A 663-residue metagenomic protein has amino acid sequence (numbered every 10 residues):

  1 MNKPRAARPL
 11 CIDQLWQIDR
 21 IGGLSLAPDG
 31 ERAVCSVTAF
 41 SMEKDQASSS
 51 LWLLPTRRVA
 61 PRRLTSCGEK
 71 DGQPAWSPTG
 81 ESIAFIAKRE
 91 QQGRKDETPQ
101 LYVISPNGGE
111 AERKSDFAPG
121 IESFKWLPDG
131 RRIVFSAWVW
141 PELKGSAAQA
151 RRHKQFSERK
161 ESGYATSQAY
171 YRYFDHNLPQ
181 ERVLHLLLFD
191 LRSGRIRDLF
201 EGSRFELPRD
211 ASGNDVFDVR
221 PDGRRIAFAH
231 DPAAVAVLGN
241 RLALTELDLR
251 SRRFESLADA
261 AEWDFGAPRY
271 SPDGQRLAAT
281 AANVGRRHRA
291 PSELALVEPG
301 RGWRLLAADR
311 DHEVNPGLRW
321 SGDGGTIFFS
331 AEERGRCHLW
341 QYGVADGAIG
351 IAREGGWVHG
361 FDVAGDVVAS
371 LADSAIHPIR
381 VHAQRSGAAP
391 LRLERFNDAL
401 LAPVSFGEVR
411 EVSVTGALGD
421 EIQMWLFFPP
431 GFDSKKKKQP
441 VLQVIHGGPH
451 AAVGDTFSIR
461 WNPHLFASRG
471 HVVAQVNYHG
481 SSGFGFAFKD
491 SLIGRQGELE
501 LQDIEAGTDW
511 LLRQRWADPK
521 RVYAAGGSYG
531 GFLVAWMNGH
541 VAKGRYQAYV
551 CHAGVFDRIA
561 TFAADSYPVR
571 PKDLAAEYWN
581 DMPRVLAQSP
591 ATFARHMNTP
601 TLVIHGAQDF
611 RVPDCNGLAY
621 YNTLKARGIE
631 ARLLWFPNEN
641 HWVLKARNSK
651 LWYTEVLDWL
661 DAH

Functional and structural regions predicted by a protein language model:
M1-I21, L54-K70, A87-E90, K95-E97 (+11 more regions): Multi-bladed beta-propeller domains
D13-S49, E181: Beta-strand-rich domains and repeat architectures in extracellular enzymes and scaffolds, especially beta-propellers
S25-R32, P74-S82, F124-R132, F217-R225 (+3 more regions): Blade-terminus and WD-like Trp-Asp/Gly-His loop motifs, strongest in beta-propeller folds
V34-E43, I83-G93, V134-W140, F174-Q180 (+10 more regions): Beta-strand C-termini and the immediately following turn/loop, strongest in propeller blades
V34-S36, A47, W52, E90 (+13 more regions): Beta-propeller blade termini and top-face loops
S48-S49, W138-R192, I196, E201 (+5 more regions): Predominantly five- to eight-bladed beta-propeller fold
F396-K520, G527, T561-P568: Cap/lid segment of the alpha/beta-hydrolase catalytic domain
Q475-H663: Active-site-proximal cap/loop segments of hydrolase catalytic domains
